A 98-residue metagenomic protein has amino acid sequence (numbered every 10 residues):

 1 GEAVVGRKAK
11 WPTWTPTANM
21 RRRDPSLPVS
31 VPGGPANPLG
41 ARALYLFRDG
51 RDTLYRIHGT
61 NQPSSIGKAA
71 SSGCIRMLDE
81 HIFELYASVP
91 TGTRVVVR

Functional and structural regions predicted by a protein language model:
G1-R56, T60, E84-A87, T93: Gly/Pro-biased beta-strand-loop elements
Y55-R98: C-terminal soluble interaction/assembly domains
